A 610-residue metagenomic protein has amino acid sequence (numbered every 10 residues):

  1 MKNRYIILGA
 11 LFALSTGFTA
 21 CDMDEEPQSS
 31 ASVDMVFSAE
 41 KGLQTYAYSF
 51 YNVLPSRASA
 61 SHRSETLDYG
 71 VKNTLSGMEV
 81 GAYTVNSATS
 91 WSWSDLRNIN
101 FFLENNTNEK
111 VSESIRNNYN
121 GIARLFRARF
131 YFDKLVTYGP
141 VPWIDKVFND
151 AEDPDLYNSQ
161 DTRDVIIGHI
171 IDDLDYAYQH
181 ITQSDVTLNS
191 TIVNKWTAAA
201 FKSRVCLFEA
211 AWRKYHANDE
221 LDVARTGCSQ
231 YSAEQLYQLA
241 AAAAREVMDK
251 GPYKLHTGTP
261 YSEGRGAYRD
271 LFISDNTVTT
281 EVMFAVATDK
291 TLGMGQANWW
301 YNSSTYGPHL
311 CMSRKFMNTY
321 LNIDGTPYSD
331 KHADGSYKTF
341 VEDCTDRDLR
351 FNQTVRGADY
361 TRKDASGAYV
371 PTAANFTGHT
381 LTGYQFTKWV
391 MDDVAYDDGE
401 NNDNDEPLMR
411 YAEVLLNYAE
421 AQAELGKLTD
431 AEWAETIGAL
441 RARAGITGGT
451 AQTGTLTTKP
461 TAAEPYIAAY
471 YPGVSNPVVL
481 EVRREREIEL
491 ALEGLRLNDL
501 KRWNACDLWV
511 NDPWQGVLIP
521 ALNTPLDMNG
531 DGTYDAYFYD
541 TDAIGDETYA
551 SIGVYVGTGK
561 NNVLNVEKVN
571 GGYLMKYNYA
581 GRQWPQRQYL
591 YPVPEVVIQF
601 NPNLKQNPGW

Functional and structural regions predicted by a protein language model:
K2-Y5, A13-K41, I170, S203 (+2 more regions): Bacterial Sec-dependent N-terminal signal peptides
C21-H62, D324, Y328-K331, K338 (+2 more regions): Membrane-proximal, proline-rich intrinsically disordered regions
C21-M23, S92-D95, H169-I171, D249 (+5 more regions): Long, intrinsically disordered, low-complexity segments
M35-Q44, S49, L54-P55, K72-Y138 (+8 more regions): Conserved, well-structured interaction surfaces
L135-T137, P142, V205-A217, E424-K427: Short coil/turn linking the two alpha-helices of tandem helical-hairpin repeats
P140-R163, W212-Q238: Short coil/linker segments at helix-helix boundaries
E281, S336-Y411, Q606-W610: Flexible, polar/acidic helix-loop-strand segments at domain edges
